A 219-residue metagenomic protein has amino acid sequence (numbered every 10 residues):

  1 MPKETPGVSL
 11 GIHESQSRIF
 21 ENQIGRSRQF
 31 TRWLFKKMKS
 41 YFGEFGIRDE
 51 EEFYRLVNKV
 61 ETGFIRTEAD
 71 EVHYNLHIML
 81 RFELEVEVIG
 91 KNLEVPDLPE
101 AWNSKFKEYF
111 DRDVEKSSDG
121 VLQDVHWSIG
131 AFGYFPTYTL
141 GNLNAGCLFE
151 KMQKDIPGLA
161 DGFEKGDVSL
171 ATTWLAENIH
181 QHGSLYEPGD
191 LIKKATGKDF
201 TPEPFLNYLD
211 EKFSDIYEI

Functional and structural regions predicted by a protein language model:
M1-P2, P6, K59-I65, V121-G130: Acidic/His metal-coordination segments adjacent to aromatic residues that form catalytic metal sites in metalloenzymes
E4, V8, Q23, S40-G43 (+5 more regions): Generic detector of intrinsically disordered, low-complexity, polar/charged segments
E4, V8-G11, E71, S128 (+1 more regions): Short, solvent-exposed segments of well-ordered alpha helices
T5-F45: Post-HExxH zinc-binding segment in Zn-dependent metallohydrolases
R26-F30, R48-F53, E94-D97, E187: General structural signal for secondary-structure boundaries
K36-E44, R55-T62, V95-F106: Short low-complexity stretches enriched in small and charged residues
Y41-G63, T67-L80, E85, R112-V114: All-alpha helical catalytic cores of prenyl diphosphate-utilizing isoprenoid enzymes
I78, F82-I219: C-terminal, non-catalytic "cap/extension" segments appended to globular domains
